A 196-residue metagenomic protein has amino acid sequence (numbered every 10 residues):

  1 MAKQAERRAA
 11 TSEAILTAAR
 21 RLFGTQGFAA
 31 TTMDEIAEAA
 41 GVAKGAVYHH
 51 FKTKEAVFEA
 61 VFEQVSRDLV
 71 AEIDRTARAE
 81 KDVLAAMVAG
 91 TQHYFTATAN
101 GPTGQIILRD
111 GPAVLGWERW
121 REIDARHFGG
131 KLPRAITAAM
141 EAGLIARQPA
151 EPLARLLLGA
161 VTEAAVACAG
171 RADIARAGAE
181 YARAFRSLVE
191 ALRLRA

Functional and structural regions predicted by a protein language model:
M1-Q26, A30-V42, E55-E59: Basic, helix-initiating cap at the start of DNA-binding domains
G41-F51: Short hydrophobic/aromatic patch on the recognition helix
E59-V65: Alpha-helical DNA-contacting segments of helix-turn-helix folds
A60, D74-G101, L153-L157: Hydrophobic alpha-helical connector segments
R67-V70, W117-A142, E151-R155, A179 (+1 more regions): Amphipathic alpha-helical packing segments from all-alpha helical-bundle domains
T76-A77, Q105-L108, C168-A172: Secondary-structure edge/capping motif, primarily at the C-terminal ends of alpha-helices and the immediately following
T96-N100, P133-R134, A138-E141, L158-A175 (+1 more regions): Amphipathic C-terminal alpha-helical segment
T98-E118, V166: Amphipathic alpha-helical segments used for helix-helix packing
